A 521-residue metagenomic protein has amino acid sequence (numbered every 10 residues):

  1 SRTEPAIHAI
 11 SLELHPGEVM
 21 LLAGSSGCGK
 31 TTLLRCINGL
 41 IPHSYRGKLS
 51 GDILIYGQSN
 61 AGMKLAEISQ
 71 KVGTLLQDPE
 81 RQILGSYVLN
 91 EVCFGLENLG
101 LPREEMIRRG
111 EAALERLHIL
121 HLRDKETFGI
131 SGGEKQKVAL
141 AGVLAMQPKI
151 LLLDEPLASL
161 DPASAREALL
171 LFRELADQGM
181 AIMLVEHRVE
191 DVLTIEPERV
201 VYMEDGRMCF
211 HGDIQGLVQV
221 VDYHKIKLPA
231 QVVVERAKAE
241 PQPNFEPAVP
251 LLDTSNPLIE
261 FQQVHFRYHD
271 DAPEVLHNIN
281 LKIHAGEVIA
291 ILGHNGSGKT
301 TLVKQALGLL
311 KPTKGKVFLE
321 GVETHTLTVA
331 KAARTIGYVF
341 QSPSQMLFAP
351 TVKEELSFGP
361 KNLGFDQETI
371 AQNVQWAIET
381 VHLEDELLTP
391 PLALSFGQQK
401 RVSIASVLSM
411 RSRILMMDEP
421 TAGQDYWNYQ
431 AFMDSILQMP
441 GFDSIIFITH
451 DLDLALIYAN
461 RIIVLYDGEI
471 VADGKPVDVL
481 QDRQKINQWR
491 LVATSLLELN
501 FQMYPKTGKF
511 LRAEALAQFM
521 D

Functional and structural regions predicted by a protein language model:
A23-S25, L292-H294: The feature captures the beta-strand-to-loop junction immediately N-terminal to the Walker
N38, L307: Helix-to-loop junction immediately C-terminal to a conserved catalytic motif
R46-S59, G315-E323, A332-A333: Conserved ABC transporter NBD signature motif
E104-L122, S357, E368-E386: Conserved ABC ATPase "signature" region
E126-I130, E134, P390-L394: Conserved ABC ATPase signature
L151-D154, L415-D418: Catalytic Walker B motif of ABC-type/P-loop ATPase nucleotide-binding domains
